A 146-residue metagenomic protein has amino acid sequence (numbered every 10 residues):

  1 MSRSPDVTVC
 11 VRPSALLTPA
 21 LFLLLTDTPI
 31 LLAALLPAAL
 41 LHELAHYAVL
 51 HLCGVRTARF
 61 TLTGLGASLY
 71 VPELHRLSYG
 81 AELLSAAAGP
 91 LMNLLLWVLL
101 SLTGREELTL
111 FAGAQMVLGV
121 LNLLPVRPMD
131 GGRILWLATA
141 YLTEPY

Functional and structural regions predicted by a protein language model:
M1-Y146: Hydrophobic transmembrane alpha-helices and their immediate loop junctions in multi-pass integral membrane proteins
